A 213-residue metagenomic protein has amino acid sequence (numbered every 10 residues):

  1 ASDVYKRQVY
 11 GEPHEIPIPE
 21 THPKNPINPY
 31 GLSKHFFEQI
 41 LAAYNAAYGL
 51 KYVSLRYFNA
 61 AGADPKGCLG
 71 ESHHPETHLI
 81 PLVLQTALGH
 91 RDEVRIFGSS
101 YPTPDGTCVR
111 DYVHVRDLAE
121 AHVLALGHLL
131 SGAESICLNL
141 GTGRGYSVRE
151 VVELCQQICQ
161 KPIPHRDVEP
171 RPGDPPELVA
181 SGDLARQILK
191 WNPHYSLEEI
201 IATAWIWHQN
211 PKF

Functional and structural regions predicted by a protein language model:
A1-Y5: Short, small-residue-biased leader/transition segments that mark boundaries at the very start of proteins
K6, E20, Y57, G98-S99 (+1 more regions): Active-site donor-binding loop signature of nucleotide-sugar glycosyltransferases
V9-S54, N59, K66-H78: Catalytic helix-loop patch of NAD(P)-dependent Rossmann-fold dehydrogenases
Y10, A61, R144-Y146: Feature marks short, surface-exposed loop/turn motifs that line or immediately flank catalytic pockets and channel
H14, K34, Y48, G62 (+3 more regions): Generic alpha-helical secondary structure signal
G62-D64, T103: Short, acidic Gly/Pro/Ser/Thr-rich loop/turn segments
I80-F213: C-terminal substrate-binding subdomain of Rossmann-fold SDR/epimerase-dehydratase oxidoreductases
